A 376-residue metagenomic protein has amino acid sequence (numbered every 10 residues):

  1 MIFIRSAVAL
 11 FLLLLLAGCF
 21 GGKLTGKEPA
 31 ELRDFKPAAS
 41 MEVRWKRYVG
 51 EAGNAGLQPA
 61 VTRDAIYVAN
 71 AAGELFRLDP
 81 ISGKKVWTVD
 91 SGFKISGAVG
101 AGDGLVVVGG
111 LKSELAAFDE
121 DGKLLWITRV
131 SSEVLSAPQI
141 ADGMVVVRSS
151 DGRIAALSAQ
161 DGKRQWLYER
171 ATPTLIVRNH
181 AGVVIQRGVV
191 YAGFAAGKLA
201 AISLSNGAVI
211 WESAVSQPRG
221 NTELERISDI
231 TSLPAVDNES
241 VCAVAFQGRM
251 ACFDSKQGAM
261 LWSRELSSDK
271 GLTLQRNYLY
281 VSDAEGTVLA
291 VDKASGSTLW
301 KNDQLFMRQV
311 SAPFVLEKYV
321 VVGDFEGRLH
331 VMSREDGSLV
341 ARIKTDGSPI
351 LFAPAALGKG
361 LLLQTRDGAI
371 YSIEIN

Functional and structural regions predicted by a protein language model:
L16-G18: C-terminal motif of bacterial Sec signal peptides marking the signal peptidase cleavage site
K23-A30, F35-A60, W87-G102, L125-A141 (+5 more regions): Extracytoplasmic beta-rich repeat domains
A65-Y67, V106-V108, V145-V146, V190-Y191 (+4 more regions): Conserved beta-propeller blade signature
N70, G110, S149, F194-A195 (+4 more regions): Structural signature of WD-repeat beta-propellers
G73, K112-S113, G152, G197 (+4 more regions): Short coil/turn segments within WD40 beta-propeller repeats
D79-S82, D119-K123, S158-D161, L204-G207 (+4 more regions): Short loop/turn segments that connect beta-strands within beta-propeller blades
V281-A290, S297-V331: Loop/turn-rich, solvent-exposed surfaces of beta-rich toroidal or solenoidal domains
